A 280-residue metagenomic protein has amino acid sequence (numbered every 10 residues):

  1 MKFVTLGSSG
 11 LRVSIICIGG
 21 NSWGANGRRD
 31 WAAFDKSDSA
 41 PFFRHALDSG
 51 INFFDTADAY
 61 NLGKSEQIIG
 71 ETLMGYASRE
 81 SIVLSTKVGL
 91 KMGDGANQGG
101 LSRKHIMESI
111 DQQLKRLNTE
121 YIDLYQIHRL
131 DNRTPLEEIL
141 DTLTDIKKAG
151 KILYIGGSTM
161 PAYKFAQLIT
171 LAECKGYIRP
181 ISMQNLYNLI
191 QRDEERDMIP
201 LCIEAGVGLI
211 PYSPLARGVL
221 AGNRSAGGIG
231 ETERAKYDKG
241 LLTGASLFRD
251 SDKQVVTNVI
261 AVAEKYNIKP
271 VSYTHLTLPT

Functional and structural regions predicted by a protein language model:
M1-I82, E120, K148: N-terminal binding-site loop/beta-alpha segment at the start of enzyme catalytic domains that lines or forms
L6, I18, F54, I69 (+9 more regions): Conserved, mostly hydrophobic/aromatic
S22-R28, I203-V262: Glycine-rich, positively charged active-site loop/lid region within alpha/beta enzyme cores that binds and organizes
G24-R28, K91-A96: A short acidic, helix-capping loop that chelates divalent metal ions and anchors anionic groups
D30-D38, K64, I68, Q98-H105 (+2 more regions): Alpha-helix N-cap and loop-to-helix initiation/capping positions
V88-L90, P161, Y187-Q191, S213-L220: Glycine-rich beta-alpha junction loops
G93-D193, D197, E204: Glycine/proline-rich, positively charged, aromatic-decorated active-site loop/lid region on the catalytic face
T274-T280: Conserved small/polar residues in nucleotide/adenosyl-binding loops
